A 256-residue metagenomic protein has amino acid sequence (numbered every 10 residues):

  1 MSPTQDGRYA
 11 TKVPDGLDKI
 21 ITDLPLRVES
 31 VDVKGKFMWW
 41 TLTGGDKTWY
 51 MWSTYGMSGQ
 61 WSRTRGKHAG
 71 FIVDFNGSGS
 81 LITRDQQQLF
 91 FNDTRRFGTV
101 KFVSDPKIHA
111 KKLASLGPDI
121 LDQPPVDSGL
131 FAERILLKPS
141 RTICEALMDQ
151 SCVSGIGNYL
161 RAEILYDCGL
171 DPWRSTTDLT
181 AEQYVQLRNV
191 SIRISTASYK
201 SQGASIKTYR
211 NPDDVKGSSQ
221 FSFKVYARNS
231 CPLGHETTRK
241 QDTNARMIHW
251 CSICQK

Functional and structural regions predicted by a protein language model:
M1-I20, D32, F37-W39, G44-T48 (+1 more regions): Basic, nucleic-acid-binding surfaces and adjacent catalytic neighborhoods in DNA/RNA-processing proteins
M1-K112, I248, K256: Acidic, proline/glycine-enriched N-terminal capping motif
L24, F75-G77, Q86, Q123 (+3 more regions): Short linear motifs in intrinsically disordered/low-complexity regions
Y55, G59, K111-A114, D119 (+3 more regions): Flexible, active-site-adjacent loop/turn segments at secondary-structure boundaries
G70, Q88, A110-L113, S128 (+3 more regions): Hydrophobic, well-ordered secondary-structure segments
D85-F91, S115-Q123, T142-Q150: Short, mixed-charge, low-aromatic patches
N92, K101-V103, S128, N158 (+1 more regions): A short secondary-structure junction signal
R95-K138: A short, charged helix-loop
